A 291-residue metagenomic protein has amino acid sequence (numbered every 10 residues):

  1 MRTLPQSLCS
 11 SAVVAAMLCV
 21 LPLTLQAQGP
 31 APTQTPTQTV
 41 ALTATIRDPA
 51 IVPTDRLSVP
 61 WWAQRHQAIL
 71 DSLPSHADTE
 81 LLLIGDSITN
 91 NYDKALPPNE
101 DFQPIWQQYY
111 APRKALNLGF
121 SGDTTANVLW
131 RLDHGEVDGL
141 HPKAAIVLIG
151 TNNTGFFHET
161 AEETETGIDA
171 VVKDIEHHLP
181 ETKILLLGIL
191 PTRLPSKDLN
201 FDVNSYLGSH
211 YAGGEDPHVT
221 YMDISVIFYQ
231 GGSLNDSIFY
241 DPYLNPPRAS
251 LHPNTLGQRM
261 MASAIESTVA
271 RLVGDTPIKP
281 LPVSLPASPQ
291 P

Functional and structural regions predicted by a protein language model:
M1-I84, I88-Q107, R271-P291: N-terminal secretory targeting modules
E80-G85, K114-G119, K143-I149, K183-G188 (+2 more regions): Structural recognition of the beta-strand scaffold that forms the well-ordered cores of secreted hydrolase catalytic
L83, D123, N127, E163-A170 (+6 more regions): Extracytoplasmic/secreted proteins, especially bacterial periplasmic and envelope-associated proteins
N90, K94-P104, T125-D169, D174 (+3 more regions): Oxyanion-hole/transition-state-stabilizing segment in secreted/luminal serine hydrolases and related acyltransferases
Q108-A115, T124: Active-site machinery of serine-nucleophile hydrolases
A111, P180-E181, E215-P217: Proline-centered flexible-loop/turn and helix-kink motifs
L116-L118, T154-A161, R193-S196, P247-H252: Second-shell loop/turn segments in exported
R193-P291: Catalytic His-Asp segment of secreted/periplasmic serine-dependent ester chemistry enzymes
